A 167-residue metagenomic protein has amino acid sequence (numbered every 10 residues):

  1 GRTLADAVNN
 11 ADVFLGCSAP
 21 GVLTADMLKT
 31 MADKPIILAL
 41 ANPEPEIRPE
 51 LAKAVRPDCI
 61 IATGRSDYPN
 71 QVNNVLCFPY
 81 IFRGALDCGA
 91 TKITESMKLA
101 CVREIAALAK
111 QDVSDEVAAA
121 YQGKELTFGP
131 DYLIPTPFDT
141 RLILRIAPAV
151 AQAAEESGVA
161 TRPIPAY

Functional and structural regions predicted by a protein language model:
G1-T30: A structured beta-alpha segment of the ubiquitous adenosine-cofactor-binding alpha/beta core
D12-V13, I36, I60: Short, Asp-centered acidic motifs that coordinate Mg2+ and/or phosphate in catalytic or ligand-binding sites
L28-K34, K53-R56: Short, conserved loop/helix-junction motifs that constitute active-site signature segments in enzyme catalytic cores
A39-A147, A151-P163: Adenosine-phosphate binding glycine-rich loop
P165-Y167: Short linear loop/turn motifs
